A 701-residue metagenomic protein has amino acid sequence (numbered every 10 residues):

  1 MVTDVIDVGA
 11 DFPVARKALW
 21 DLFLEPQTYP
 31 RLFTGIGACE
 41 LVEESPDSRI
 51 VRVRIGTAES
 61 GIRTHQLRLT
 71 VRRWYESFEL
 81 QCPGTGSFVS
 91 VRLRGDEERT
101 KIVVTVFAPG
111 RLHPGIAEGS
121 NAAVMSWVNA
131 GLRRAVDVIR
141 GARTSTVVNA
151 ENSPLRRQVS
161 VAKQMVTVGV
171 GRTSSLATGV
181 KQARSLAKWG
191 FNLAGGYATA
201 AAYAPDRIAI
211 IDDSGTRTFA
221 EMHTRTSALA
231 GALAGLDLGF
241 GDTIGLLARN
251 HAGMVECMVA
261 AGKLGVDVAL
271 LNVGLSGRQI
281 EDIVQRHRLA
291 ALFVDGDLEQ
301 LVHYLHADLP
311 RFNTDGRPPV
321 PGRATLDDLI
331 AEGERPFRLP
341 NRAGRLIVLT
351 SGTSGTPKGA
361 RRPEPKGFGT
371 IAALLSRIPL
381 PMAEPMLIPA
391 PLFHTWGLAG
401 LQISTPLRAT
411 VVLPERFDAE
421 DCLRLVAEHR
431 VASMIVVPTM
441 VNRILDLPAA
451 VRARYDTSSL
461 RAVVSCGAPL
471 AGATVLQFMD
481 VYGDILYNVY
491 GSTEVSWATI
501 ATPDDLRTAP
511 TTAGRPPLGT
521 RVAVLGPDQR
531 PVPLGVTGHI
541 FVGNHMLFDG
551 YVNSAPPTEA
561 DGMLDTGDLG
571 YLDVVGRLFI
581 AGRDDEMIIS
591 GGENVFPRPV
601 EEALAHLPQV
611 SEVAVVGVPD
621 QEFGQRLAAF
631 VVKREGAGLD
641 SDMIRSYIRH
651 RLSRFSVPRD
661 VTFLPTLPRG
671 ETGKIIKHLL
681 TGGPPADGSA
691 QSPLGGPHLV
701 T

Functional and structural regions predicted by a protein language model:
I208-D237, T243, A248-H251, V255 (+1 more regions): Conserved AMP-binding/adenylate-forming core of the ANL superfamily
T218-A220, R345-G369: Conserved AMP-binding A3 loop
H223-A228, G359-P381: Conserved structural elements of the adenylate-forming
L275, V426, M434, N544 (+5 more regions): AMP-binding/adenylate-forming catalytic core of the ANL superfamily
E299-I347, T356, F368, P448: ANL superfamily adenylate-forming
G369-P385, F393-S433, L447: Conserved AMP-binding/adenylation subdomain of ANL enzymes
P406, S433, A449-T508, R521: Gly/Ser/Thr-rich phosphate-binding loop
P516-G519, D528-A560, E593-V595: Conserved ATP/PPi-binding loop(s) of AMP-dependent carboxylate-activating enzymes
